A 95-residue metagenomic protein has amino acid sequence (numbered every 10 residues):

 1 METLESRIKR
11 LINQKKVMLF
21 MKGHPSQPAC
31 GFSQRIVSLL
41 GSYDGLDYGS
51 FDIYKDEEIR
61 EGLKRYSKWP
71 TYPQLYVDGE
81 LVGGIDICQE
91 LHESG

Functional and structural regions predicted by a protein language model:
M1-L4: N-terminal organelle transit peptides
K9-D47: Local sequence-structure signature of Cys/Sec-based thiol-disulfide redox active-site neighborhoods
N13-V17, T71-P73, D78: Core residues of folded domains in eukaryotic genome-function proteins
F20-K22, F51-D56, D78, S94: Structured beta-strand/turn binding interfaces of compact recognition modules in eukaryotic regulators
Q34, S42, E57, R65 (+2 more regions): Mobile acidic interaction elements
Y43-E61: Thiol-based oxidoreductase modules, predominantly thioredoxin-like and allied folds used for disulfide exchange
R65-T71: Thiol/disulfide oxidoreductase modules built on the thioredoxin-like
V77-G95: Non-catalytic, surface beta->alpha helical segment in thiol-disulfide oxidoreductase systems
